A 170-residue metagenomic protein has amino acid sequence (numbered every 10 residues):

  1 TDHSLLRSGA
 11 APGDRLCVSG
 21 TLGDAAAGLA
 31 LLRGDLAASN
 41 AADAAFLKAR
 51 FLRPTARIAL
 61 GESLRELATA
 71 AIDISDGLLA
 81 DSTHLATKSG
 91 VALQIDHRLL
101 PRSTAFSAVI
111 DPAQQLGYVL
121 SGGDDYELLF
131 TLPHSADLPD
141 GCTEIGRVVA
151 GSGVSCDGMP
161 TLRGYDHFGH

Functional and structural regions predicted by a protein language model:
T1, A45, R65-L67, A71-H170: Glycine-/charge-enriched secondary-structure boundary and capping motifs
T1-L31: Glycine-rich anion-binding loops of enzyme active sites
T1-L5, A45-S63: Active-site glycine-rich loop that binds ribose-phosphate moieties when present
D2-G9, A37, A41, A92-L93: Phosphate-handling active-site elements
S8, S19-T21, A49-R53, A71-I74 (+2 more regions): Glycine- and other small-residue-rich loops at beta-strand/loop junctions that grip anionic moieties
R15-G20, R53-L78: Internal active-site segments that recognize and position negatively charged phosphoryl groups and nucleotide moieties
S19, A30-G34, T131-L132, C156-D157: Short beta-strand-to-turn element immediately C-terminal to the catalytic PLP-Schiff-base lysine in fold type I
A26-A45: Short, compositionally biased
